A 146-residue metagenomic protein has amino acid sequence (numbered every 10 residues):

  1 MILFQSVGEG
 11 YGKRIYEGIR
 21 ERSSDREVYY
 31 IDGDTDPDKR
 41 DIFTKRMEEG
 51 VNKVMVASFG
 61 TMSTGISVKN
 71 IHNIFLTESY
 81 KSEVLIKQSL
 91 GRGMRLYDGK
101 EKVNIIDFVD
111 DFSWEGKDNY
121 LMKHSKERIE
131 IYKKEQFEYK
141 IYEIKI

Functional and structural regions predicted by a protein language model:
M1-V7, I31-D32: Conserved RecA-like ASCE P-loop NTPase motor core of nucleic-acid helicases/translocases
V7-G10, T61-S63, S79-S82, M94-R95 (+1 more regions): Conserved nucleotide-binding/hydrolysis micro-motifs of P-loop NTPases
G10-S63: Conserved helicase ATPase core of P-loop NTP-dependent helicases/translocases
S24-E27, K69-N73, D98-I105, E135-F137: Short glycine-/polar-rich loops that comprise or flank the Walker A/P-loop and associated switch/sensor motifs
G33-D36, E78-E83: Short, acidic/turn-prone active-site loops that include or flank metal/cofactor- and phosphate-binding residues
V56-A57, T64-S79, K87-Q88, K102-D107: A short beta-strand element within the Helicase C-terminal
R92-R128: Conserved segment of the helicase C-terminal RecA-like domain
I129, K134-I146: Charged phosphate-binding loop/patch that engages nucleotide di/tri-phosphates or the phosphate backbone of nucleic
